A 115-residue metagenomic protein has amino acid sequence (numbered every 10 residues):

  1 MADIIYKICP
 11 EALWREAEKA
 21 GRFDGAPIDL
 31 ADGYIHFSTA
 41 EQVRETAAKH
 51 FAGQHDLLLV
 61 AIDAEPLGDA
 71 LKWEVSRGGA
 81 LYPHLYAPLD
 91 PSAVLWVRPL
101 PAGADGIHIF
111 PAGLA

Functional and structural regions predicted by a protein language model:
M1-A115: Conserved, structured core segments of small domains
